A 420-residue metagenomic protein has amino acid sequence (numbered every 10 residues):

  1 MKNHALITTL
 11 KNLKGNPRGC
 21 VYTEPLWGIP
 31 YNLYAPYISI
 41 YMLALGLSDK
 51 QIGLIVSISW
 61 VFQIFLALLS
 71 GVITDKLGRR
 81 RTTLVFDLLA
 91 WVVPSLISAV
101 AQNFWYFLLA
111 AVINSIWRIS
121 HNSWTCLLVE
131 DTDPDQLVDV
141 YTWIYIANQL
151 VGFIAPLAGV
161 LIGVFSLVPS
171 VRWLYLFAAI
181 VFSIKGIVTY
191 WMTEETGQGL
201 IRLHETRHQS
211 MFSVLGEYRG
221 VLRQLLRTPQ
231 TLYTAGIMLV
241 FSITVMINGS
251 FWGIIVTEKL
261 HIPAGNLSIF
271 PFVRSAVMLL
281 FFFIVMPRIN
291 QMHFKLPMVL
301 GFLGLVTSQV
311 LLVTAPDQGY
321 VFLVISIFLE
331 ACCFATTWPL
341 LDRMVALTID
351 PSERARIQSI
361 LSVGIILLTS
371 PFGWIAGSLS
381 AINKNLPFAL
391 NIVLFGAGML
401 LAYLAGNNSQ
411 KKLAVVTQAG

Functional and structural regions predicted by a protein language model:
M1-P17, E195-A235, G420: Juxtamembrane intracellular "pre-TM" segments in multi-pass secondary transporters
N3-I64, Q230-F272: Helix-loop boundary and gating motifs at the non-cytosolic
P25, P94, W105-S120, Y320-T336: Hydrophobic core of transmembrane alpha-helices in multi-pass small-molecule transporters, especially MFS/SLC-type
L66-G78, G163, F281-F294, S380: Helix-to-loop junctions at the C-terminal end of transmembrane segments in multipass secondary transporters
R81-L96, L296-L311: Structural signature of the two symmetry-related core transmembrane helices
V112-N148: Cytoplasmic helix-loop-helix junction between adjacent transmembrane helices in 12-TM secondary transporters
T142-G159, G364-F372: Glycine-rich segments within core transmembrane alpha-helices of 12-TM secondary carriers
V188-E205, L404-V416: Helix-loop junctions on the cytosolic side of multi-pass membrane transporters, especially the intracellular loop
